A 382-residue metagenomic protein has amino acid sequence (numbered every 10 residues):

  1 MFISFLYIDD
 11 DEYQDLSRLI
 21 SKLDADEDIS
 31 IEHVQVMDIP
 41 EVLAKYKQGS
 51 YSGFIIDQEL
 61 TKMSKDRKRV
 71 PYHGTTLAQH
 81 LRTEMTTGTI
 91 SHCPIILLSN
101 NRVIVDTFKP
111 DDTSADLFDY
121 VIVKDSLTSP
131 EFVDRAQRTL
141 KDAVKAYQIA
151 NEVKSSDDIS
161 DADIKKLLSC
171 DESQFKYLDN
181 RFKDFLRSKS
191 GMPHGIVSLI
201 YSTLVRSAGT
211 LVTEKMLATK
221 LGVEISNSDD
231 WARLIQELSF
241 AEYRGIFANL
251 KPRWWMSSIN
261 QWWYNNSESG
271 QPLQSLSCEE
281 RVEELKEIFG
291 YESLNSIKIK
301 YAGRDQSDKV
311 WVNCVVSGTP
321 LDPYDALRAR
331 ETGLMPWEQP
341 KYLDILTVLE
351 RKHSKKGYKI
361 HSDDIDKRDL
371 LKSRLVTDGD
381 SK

Functional and structural regions predicted by a protein language model:
M1, Q48, G88-H92: Short helix-terminating capping/connector loops at secondary-structure junctions
M1-D24: Conserved acidic segment of CheY-like receiver
Y7, A25-E32, G53: Eukaryotic, compositionally biased intrinsically disordered regions
D28-K47: A short, well-structured beta->alpha microelement
V42, G53-H92, N100-N101, D106-F108: Conserved phosphotransfer microenvironments
E84-M85, T89-L168: Acidic metal-coordinating catalytic centers involved in nucleic-acid phosphodiester chemistry
P130-W254: Charge-rich interaction segments
L211-K382: Flexible loop/N-cap segments at domain edges
